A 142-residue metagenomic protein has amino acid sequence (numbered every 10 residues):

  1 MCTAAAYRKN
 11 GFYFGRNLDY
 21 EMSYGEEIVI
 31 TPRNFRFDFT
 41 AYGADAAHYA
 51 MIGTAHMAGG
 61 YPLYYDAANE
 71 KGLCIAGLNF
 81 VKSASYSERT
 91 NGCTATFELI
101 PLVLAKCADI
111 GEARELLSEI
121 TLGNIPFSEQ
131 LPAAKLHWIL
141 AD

Functional and structural regions predicted by a protein language model:
M1-G92, N124: A contiguous strand-loop segment
E21, E26-E27, E70, E88 (+4 more regions): Glutamate identity and glutamate-enriched acidic tracts
K71-L73, I100-P101, A134-W138: Generic beta-strand structural signal
G77, T90-T121: Alpha/propeptide regions of enzymes that mature by internal proteolysis
C107-D142: Accessory structured domains or lobes within enzymes
